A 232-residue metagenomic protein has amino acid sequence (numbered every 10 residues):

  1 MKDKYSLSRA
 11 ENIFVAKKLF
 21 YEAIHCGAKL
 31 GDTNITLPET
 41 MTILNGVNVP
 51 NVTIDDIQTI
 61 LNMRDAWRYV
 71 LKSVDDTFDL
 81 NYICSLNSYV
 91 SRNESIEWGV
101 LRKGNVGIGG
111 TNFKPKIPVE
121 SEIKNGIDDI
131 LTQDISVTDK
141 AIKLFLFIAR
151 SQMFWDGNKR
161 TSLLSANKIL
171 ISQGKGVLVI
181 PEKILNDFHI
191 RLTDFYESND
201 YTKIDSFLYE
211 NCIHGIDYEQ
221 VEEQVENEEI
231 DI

Functional and structural regions predicted by a protein language model:
M1-I232: FIC/Doc superfamily catalytic core
